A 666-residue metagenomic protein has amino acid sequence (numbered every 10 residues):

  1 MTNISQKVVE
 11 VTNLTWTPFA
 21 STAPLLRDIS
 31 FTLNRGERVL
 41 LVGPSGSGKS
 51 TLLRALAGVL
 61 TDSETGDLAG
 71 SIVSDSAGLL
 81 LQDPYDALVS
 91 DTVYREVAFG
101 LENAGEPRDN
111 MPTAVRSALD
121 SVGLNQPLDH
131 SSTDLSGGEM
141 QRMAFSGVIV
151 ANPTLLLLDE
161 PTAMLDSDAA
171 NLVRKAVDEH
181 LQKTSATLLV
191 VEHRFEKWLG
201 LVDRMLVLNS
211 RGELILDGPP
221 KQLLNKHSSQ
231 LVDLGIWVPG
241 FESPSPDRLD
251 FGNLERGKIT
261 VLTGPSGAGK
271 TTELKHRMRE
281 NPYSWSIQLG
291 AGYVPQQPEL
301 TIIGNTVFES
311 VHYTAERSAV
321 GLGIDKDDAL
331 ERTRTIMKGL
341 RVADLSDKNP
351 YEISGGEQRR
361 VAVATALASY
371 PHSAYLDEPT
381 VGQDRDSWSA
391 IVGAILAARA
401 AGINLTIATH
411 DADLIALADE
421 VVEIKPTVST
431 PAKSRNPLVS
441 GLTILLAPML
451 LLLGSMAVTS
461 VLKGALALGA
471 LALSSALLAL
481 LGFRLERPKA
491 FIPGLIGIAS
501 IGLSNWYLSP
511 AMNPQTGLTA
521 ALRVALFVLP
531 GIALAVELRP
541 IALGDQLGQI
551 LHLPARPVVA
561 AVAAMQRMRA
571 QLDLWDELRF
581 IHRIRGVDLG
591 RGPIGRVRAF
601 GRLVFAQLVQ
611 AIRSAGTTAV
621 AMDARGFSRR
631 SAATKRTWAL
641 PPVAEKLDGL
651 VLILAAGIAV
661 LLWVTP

Functional and structural regions predicted by a protein language model:
N110-P127, K326-L345: Conserved ABC ATPase "signature" region
S131-L135, E139, N349-I353, E357: Conserved ABC ATPase signature
V148-I149, A366-L367: ABC ATPase C-loop
L156-D159, A374-E378: Catalytic Walker B motif of ABC-type/P-loop ATPase nucleotide-binding domains
D166, D384: ABC-family nucleotide-binding domains
V191-H193, A408-H410: H-loop/switch region of ABC-family ATPase nucleotide-binding domains
G212-G235, D413-A416, E423-S434: Conserved beta-strand-loop-alpha-helix hinge in the C-terminal portion of ABC ATPase nucleotide-binding domains
S434-A467, L471-A472, E577-P666: Transmembrane alpha-helix interface motif
